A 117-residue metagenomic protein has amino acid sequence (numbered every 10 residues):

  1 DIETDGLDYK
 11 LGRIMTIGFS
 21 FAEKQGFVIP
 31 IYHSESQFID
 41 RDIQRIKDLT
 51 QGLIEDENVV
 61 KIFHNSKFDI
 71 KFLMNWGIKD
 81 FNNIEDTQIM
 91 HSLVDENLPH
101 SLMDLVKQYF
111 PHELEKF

Functional and structural regions predicted by a protein language model:
I2-K10: Short acidic, Gly/Ser-rich segments with clustered Asp/Glu that frequently serve as metal-coordination loops in enzyme
E3-T4, I17-F19: Phosphate-binding active sites in nucleotide-utilizing proteins
G12, G18, E23-F117: Active-site-proximal helix-loop-helix substrate-binding element of RNase H-like nuclease domains
